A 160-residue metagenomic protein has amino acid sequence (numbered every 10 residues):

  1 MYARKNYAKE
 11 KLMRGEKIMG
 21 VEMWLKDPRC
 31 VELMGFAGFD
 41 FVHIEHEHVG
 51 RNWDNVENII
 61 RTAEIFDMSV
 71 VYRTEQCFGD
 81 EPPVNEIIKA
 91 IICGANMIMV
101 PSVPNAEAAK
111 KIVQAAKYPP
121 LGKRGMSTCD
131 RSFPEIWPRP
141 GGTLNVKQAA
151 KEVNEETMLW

Functional and structural regions predicted by a protein language model:
M1-E22, P138-T157: N-terminal amphipathic alpha-helix/helix-capping segment at the start of soluble metabolic enzymes
L12-P28, R73-E81, M158-W160: Active-site mouth loops of central-metabolism enzymes
E16-G20, D40-F41, D67-V71, N96-M99 (+1 more regions): Structural preference for beta-strand elements that scaffold enzyme active sites
V21, M34, E45, I98 (+1 more regions): Conserved, mostly hydrophobic/aromatic
M23-A37, D80-K89: Short, acidic/polar
C30-I59: Glycine-rich, proline-tolerant flexible connector loops at the mouths of alpha/beta enzymes
G50-G79, I92, Q114-K123, E152-E156: Alpha-helix-loop-beta-strand connector modules within alpha/beta enzyme cores
N85, C93-W160: Conserved anion-binding
